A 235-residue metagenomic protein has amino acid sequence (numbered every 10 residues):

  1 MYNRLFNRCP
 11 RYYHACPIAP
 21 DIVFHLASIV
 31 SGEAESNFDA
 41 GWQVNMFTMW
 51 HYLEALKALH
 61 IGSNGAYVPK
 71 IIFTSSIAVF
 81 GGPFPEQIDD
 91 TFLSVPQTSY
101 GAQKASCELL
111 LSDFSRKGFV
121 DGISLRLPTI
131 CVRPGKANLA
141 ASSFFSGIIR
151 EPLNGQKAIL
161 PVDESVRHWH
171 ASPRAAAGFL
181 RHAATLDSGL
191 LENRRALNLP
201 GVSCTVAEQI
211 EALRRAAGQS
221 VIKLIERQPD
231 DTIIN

Functional and structural regions predicted by a protein language model:
F6-V44: NAD(P)H-binding glycine-rich loop region in Rossmannoid oxidoreductase-like domains and their noncatalytic homologs
I22, S36, A40-H51, S94 (+2 more regions): Glycine-rich NAD(P)-binding loop of the Rossmann-fold in SDR/ketoreductase-type enzymes
V23-I29, I71-I77, L125-P128: SDR active-site strand-loop-helix element
T48, Y52-L56, L110-L111, F179: Hydrophobic positions on the long internal alpha-helix of Rossmann-like NAD(P)-dependent oxidoreductase domains
W50-Q97: Conserved Rossmann-fold NAD(P)-dependent oxidoreductase catalytic core, especially the SDR/UDP-sugar
G82-F84, V95-I123: Active-site Tyr-X1-5-Lys
S112-R167, P173, A177: NAD(P)-dependent short-chain dehydrogenase/reductase
P161-D163, W169-N235: C-terminal substrate-binding subdomain of Rossmann-fold SDR/epimerase-dehydratase oxidoreductases
